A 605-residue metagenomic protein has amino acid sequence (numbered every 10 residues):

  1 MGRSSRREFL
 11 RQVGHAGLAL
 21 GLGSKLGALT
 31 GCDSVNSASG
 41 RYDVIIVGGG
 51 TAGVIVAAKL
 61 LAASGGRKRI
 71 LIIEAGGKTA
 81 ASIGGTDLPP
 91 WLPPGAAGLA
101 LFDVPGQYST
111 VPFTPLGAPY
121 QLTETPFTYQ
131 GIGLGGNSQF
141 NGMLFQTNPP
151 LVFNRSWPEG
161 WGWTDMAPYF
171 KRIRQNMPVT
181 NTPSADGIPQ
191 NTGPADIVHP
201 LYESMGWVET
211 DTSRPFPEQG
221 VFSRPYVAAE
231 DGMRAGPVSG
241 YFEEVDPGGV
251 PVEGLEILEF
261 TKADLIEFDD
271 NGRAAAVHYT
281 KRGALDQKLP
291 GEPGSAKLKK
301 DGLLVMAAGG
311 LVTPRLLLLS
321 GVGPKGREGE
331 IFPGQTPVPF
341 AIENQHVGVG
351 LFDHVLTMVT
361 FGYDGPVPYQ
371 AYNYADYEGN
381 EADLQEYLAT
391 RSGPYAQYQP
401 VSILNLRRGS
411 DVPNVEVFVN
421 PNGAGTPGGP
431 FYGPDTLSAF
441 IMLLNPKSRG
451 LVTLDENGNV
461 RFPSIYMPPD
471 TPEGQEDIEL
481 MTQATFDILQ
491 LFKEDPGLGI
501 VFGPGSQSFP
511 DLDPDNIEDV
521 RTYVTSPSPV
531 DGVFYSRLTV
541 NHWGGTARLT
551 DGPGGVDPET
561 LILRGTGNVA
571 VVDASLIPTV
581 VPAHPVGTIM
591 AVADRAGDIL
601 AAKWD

Functional and structural regions predicted by a protein language model:
G2, E8-T30: N-terminal export signals
S39-G50: Beta1/beta-strand and adjacent pyrophosphate-binding region of the FAD-binding site in flavoprotein oxidoreductases
I55, K59-I70, G76-L88, I266 (+1 more regions): Glycine-rich loop(s) and the adjacent beta-strand/alpha-helix scaffold that form part
G85, P90-W207, P368, A439-Y466 (+1 more regions): Redox-cofactor-proximal catalytic regions of oxidoreductases
Q139, V152-D269, A274, S508-F509 (+2 more regions): Conserved redox-cofactor binding core of oxidoreductases
E159, M358-A484, S536-G545, V571-A574 (+1 more regions): FAD cofactor-binding and catalytic pocket of flavoenzymes
D264-L265, L498-V580: A glycine-rich dinucleotide-binding beta-alpha-beta segment and adjacent secondary-structure elements that constitute
V581-R595: A conserved FAD-binding loop/helix module that cradles the flavin
